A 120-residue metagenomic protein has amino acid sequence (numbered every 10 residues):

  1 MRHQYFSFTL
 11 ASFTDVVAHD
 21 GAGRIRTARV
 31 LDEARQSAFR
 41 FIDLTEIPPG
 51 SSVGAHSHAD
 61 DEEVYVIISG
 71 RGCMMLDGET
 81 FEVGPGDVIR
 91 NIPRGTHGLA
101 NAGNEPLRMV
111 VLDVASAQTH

Functional and structural regions predicted by a protein language model:
M1-F39, A55, H120: A short, N-terminal "cap"/entry segment at the start of jelly-roll beta-barrel domains of the cupin/DSBH fold
R29, D43-A59, P93: Conserved short histidine dyad/triad with adjacent acidic residue
L44-T45, R90, E105-H120: A short hydrophobic beta-strand segment most commonly corresponding to one strand of the jelly-roll/cupin
D60-E62, V66-G72: Glycine- and acidic-residue-biased ligand/ion/polar-headgroup-sensing regions
G78-R94: Short acidic-glycine-tyrosine-enriched beta hairpin
L99-A102: Asparagine-centered strand-capping/turn motif at beta-strand->loop junctions
